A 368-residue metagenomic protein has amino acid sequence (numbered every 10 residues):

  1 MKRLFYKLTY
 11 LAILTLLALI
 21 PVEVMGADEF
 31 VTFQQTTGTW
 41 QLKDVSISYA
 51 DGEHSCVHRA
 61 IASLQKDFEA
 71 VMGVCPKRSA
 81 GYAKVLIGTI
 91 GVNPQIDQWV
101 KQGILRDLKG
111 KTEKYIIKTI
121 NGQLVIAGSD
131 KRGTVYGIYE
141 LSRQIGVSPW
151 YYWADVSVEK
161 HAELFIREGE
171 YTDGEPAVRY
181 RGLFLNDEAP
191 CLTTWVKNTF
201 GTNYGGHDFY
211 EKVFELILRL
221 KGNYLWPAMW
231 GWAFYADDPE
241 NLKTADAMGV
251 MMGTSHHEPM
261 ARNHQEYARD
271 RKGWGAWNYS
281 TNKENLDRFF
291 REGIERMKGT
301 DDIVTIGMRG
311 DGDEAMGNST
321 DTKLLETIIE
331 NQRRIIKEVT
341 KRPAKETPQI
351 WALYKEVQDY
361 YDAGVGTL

Functional and structural regions predicted by a protein language model:
K2-A12: Bacterial N-terminal signal peptides that target proteins for export
Y10-P21: Bacterial N-terminal signal peptides
G26-E175: Contiguous, structured surface segment used for ligand recognition
C56-R59, S63, D67, G133-E140 (+6 more regions): Extracytoplasmic/secreted proteins, especially bacterial periplasmic and envelope-associated proteins
S148-N203, D208-A228: An acidic-aromatic substrate-binding cleft motif
R181-L185, L225-P227, M252-S255, V304-I306 (+1 more regions): Hydrophobic faces of well-ordered beta-strands that scaffold small-molecule active sites in alpha/beta enzyme cores
G231-M260: Aromatic-lined substrate-binding rim segments of carbohydrate-active enzymes
A236-P239, D246-A247, R271-L368: Gly/Pro-rich turn-and-neighbor structural signature
